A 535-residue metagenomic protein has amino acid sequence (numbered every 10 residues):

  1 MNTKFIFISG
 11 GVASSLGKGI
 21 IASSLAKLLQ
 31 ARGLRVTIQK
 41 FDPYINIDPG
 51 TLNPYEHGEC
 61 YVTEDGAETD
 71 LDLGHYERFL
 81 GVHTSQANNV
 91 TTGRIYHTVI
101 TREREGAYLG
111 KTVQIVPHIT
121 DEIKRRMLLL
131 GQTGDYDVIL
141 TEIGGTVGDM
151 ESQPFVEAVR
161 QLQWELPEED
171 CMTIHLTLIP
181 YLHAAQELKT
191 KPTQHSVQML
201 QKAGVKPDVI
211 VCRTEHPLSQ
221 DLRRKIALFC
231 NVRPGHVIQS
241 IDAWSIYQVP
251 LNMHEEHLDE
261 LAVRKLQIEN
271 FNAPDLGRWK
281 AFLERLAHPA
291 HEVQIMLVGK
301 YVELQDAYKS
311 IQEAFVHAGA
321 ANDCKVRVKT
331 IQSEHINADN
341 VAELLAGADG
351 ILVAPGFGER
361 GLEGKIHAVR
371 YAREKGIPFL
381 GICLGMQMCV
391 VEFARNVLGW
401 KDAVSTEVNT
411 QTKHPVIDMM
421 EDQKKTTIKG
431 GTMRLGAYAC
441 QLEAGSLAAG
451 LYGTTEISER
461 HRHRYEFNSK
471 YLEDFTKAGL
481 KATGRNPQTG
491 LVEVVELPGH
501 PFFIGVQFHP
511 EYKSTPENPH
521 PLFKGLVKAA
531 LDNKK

Functional and structural regions predicted by a protein language model:
M1-R327, S333-G350, F357-G358, K365-Y371 (+2 more regions): Flexible phosphate-sensing "switch/lid" loops adjacent to ATP/NTP-binding sites across phosphate-transfer
G10, K40, T214, I241 (+12 more regions): Active-site proximal loops enriched in glycine and acidic residues that flank catalytic Cys/His/Asp and coordinate
A13-G19, S23-K27, A31, L344-A439 (+2 more regions): Cysteine-nucleophile active-site neighborhood
E56-E64, A243-Y247, V353, E374-L380 (+3 more regions): Short beta-alpha connecting loops at secondary-structure transitions that line or flank enzyme active sites
C230, A262-N270, V397-K401, L526-K535: Short, hydrophobic alpha-helical segments
R285-P289, V341-E343, V408, K429-T432 (+2 more regions): Replace "in large, NTP-powered and nucleic-acid-processing enzymes" with "in large, NTP-powered factors and other
L304-A307, A320-C324, A338-V341, R360-G364 (+8 more regions): Extended hydrophobic-aromatic, low-complexity segments
L435, A439, E443-K535: C-terminal and late-domain segments of enzyme folds
